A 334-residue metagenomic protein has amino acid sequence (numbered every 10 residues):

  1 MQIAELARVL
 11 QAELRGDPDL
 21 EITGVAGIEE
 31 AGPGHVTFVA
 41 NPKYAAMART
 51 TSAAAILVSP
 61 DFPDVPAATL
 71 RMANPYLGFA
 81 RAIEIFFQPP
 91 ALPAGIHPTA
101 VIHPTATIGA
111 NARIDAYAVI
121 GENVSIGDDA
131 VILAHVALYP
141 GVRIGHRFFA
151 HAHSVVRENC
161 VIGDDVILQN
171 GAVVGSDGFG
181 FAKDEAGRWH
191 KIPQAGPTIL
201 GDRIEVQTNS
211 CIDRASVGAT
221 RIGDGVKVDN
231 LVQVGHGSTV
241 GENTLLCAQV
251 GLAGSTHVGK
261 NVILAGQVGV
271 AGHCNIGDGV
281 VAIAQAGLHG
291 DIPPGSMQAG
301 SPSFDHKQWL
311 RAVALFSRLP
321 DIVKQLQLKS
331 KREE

Functional and structural regions predicted by a protein language model:
M1-T99, N111, H153, C160 (+5 more regions): Terminal amphipathic alpha-helical/low-complexity segments used for targeting or macromolecular assembly
F38, G95-D305: Structural signal for interior beta-strand "rungs" in well-ordered beta-sheet cores of soluble enzyme domains
